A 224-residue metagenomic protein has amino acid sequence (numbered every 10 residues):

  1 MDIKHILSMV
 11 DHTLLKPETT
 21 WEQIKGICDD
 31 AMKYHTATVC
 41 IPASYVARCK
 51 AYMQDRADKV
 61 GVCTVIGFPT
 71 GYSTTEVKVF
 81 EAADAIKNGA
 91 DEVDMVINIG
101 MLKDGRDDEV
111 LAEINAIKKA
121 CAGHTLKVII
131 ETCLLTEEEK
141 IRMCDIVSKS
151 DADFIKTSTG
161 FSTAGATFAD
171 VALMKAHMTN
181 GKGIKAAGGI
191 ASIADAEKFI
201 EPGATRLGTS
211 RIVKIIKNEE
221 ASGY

Functional and structural regions predicted by a protein language model:
M1-D29, A116, L173-I184, I190-Y224: Alpha/beta catalytic cores of nucleotide-metabolism and tRNA/nucleoside-modifying enzymes
H5-W21, C63-K78, G100-R106, K127-E139 (+1 more regions): Active-site mouth loops of central-metabolism enzymes
Y34, N88, A120-C121, I146 (+3 more regions): Structural motif
A37-S44, R48-E92: Active-site cofactor/substrate anionic-group-binding motifs, chiefly glycine- and Lys/Arg-rich phosphate-binding loops
K50, T70-D84, L135-I146, A169 (+4 more regions): Catalytic cores of alpha/beta
T64-F68, K87-L102, K149-G165, A186-Y224: Glycine-rich phosphate-binding active-site loops on the catalytic face of alpha/beta enzymes
V77, A82, E92-A152: Conserved anion-binding
